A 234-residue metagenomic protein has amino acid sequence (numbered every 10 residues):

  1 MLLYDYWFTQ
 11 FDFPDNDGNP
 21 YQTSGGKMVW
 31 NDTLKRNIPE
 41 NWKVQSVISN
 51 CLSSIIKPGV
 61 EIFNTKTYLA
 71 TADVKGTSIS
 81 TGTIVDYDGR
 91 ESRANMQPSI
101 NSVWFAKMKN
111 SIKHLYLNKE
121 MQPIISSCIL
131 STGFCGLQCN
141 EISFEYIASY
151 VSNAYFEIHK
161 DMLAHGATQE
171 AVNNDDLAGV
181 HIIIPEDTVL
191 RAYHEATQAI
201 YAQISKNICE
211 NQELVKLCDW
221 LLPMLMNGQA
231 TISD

Functional and structural regions predicted by a protein language model:
M1, V44, I62, Y68 (+4 more regions): Alpha-helix initiation and N-capping motif
M1-Y6, G25-V60, I183, D187-S233: Non-catalytic DNA-recognition/assembly elements of restriction-modification systems
Y4-G25: Glycine-rich, mobile lid/loop segments that gate access to catalytic sites or pores
D5, T9, S49-L52, A106 (+3 more regions): Generic alpha-helical structural context detector
G18-T23, V60-Y68, M162-A164: Short coil/turn segments at secondary-structure boundaries
M28-L34, Q45-V60, N64-A106, L117-E120 (+1 more regions): Sequence-specific dsDNA recognition surfaces
A94-F156, D161-T168, V172-L177: A short beta-sheet element
